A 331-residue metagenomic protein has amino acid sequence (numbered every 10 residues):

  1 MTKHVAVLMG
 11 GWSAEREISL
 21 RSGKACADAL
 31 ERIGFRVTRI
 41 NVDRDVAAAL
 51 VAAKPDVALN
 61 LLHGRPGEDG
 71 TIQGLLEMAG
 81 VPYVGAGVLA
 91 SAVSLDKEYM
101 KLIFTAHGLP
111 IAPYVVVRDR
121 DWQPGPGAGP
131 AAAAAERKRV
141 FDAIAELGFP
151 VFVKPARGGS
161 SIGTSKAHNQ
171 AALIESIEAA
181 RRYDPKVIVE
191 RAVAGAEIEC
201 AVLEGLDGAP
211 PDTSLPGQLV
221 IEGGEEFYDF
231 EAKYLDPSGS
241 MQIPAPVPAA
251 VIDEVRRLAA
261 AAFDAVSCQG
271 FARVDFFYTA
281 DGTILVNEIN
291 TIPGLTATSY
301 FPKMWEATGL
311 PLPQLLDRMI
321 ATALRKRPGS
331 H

Functional and structural regions predicted by a protein language model:
M1-A106, R118-R139, T322-H331: ATP-binding N-terminal substructure of ATP-dependent carboxylate-amine bond-forming enzymes
M1-M9, A52, V93-A196, L206-D207: Active-site nucleotide/adenylate-binding loops and adjacent lid/helix of ATP-dependent enzymes
T2-L8, L235-P244, Y300: A short small-residue
K3, T105-G108, P248-H331: ATP-dependent carboxylate activation and anion-phosphoryl transfer catalytic cores that bind Mg-ATP to form
V37, P82-Y83, I111, V151 (+2 more regions): Hydrophobic beta-strand scaffold residues
R39-D43, V187, R191, I198-E199 (+1 more regions): A short glycine-rich, hydrophobically flanked beta-strand micro-motif that places a catalytic Asp/Glu for divalent metal
H168-R257, T283-L285: Phosphate-binding site of ATP-dependent enzymes
